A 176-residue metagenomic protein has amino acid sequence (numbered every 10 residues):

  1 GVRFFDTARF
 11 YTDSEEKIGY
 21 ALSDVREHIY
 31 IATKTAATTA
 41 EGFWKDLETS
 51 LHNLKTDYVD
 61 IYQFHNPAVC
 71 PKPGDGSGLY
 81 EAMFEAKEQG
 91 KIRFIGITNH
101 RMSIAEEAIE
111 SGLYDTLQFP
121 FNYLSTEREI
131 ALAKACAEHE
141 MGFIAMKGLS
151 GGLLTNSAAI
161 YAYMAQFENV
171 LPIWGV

Functional and structural regions predicted by a protein language model:
G1-I29: N-terminal binding-site loop/beta-alpha segment at the start of enzyme catalytic domains that lines or forms
F5, V59, I95: Glycine-centered flexible beta-alpha turn that most often forms the glycine-rich phosphate-binding loop
D6-T7, T33, I97, A145: Hydrophobic residues in well-ordered beta-strands that form the structural core
I18-E27, E48-D57, A108-G112, A133-H139: Acidic (Asp/Glu)-rich catalytic clusters
H28-T39, I61-P67: A short, structured active-site edge motif that brings together acidic residues
T39-K45: Glycine-rich anion/phosphate-binding loops
L51-P71: Active-site groove signature of glycoside hydrolases
N66-V176: Beta/alpha (TIM)-barrel catalytic core signal, keyed to glycine-rich beta->alpha loops juxtaposed to Asp/Glu that bind
